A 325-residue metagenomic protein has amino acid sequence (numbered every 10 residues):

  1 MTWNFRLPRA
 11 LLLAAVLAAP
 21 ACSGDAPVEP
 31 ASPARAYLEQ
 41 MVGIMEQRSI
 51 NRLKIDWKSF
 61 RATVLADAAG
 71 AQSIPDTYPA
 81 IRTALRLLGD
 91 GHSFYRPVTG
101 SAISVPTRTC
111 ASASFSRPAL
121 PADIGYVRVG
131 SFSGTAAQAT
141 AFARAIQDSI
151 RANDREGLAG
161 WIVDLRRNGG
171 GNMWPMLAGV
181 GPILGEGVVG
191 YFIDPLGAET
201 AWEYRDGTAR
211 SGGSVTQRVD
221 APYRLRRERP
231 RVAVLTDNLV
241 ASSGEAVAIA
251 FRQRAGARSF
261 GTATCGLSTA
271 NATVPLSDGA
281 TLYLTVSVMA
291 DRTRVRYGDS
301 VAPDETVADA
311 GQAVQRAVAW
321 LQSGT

Functional and structural regions predicted by a protein language model:
M1-L11: Bacterial N-terminal signal peptides that target proteins for export
A18-A21: C-terminal motif of bacterial Sec signal peptides marking the signal peptidase cleavage site
S23-D25: Bacterial signal peptide processing site
A31-R48, D123-V127, N153-E156, G160 (+1 more regions): C-terminal "post-core" interaction segments
E46-K54, S93, G134-Q138, R292: Short, solvent-exposed loop/turn elements at domain surfaces
R52-A122: Extended, small/polar residue-biased N-terminal targeting/export presequences and adjacent propeptide/linker tracts
P118-A143: STAS-typified acidic loop motif
A137-A159: A short, well-ordered alpha-helical element
